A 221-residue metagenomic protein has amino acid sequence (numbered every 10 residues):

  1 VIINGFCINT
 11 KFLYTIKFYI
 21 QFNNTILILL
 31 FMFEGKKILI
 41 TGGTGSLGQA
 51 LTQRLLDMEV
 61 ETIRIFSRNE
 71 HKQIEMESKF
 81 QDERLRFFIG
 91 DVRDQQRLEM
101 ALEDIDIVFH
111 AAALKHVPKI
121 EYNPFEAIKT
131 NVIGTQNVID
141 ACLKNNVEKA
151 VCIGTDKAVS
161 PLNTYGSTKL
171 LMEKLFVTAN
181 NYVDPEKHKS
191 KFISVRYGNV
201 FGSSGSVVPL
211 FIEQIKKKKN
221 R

Functional and structural regions predicted by a protein language model:
L39-R54, M58: N-terminal Rossmann NAD(P)H-binding glycine-rich loop of SDR-like oxidoreductase domains
V60-K72: Conserved glycine-rich Rossmann-like NAD(P)H-binding loop of the short-chain dehydrogenase/reductase
S67, I89, K129: Conserved residues in the N-terminal Rossmann fold of short-chain dehydrogenase/reductase
M76-E83: Short, conserved SAM-binding/catalytic segment of Class I S-adenosyl-L-methionine-dependent methyltransferases
I89-I107: Conserved Rossmann-fold cofactor-binding substructure of NAD(P)-dependent oxidoreductases
I107-H110, L114-K174, T178-P185: Conserved Rossmann-fold NAD(P)-dependent oxidoreductase catalytic core, especially the SDR/UDP-sugar
T164, L170-R221: NAD(P)-dependent short-chain dehydrogenase/reductase
